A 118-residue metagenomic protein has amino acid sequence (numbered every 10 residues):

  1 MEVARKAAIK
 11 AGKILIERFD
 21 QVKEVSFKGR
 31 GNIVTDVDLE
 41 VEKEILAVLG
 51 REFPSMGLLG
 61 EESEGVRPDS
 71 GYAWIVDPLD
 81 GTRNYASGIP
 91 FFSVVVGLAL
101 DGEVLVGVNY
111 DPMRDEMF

Functional and structural regions predicted by a protein language model:
M1-L79: N-terminal subdomain of lithium-sensitive/metallo-dependent phosphomonoesterases centered on the IMPase/IPPase/PAP
P68-F118: DPxDG-like acidic metal-binding loop motif
